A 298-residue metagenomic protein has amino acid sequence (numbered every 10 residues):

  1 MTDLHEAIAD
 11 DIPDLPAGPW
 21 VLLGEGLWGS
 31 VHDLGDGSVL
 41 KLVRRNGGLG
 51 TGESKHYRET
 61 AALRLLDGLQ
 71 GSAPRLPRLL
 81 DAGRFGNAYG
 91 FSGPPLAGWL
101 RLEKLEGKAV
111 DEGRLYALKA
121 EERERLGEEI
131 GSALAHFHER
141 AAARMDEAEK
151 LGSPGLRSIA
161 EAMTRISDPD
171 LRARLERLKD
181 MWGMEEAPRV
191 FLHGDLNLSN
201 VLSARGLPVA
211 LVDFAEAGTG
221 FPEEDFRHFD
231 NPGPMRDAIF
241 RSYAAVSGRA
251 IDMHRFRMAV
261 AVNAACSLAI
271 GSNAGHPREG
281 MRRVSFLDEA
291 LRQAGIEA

Functional and structural regions predicted by a protein language model:
D3-L15, R84-N87, E122-E128, H136-G194 (+2 more regions): An alpha-helical support segment within catalytic cores of ATP-dependent transferases
D14-G35: ATP-binding glycine-rich phosphate-binding loop
V39-R101, A117-S132, G233: A conserved alpha-helical element in kinase catalytic cores
R45-N46, F85, P95, R101-K119 (+1 more regions): A glycine-centered beta->alpha junction motif in the catalytic cores of kinase/phosphotransferase enzymes
D67, L134, H138-A142, S247: Protein kinase-like catalytic domain
R189-F191, A204-D252: Active-site Asp-x-Gly
R249, S267-A298: ATP/Mg2+ or Mg2+-diphosphate-binding catalytic cores that bind nucleotide phosphates or diphosphates via glycine-rich
